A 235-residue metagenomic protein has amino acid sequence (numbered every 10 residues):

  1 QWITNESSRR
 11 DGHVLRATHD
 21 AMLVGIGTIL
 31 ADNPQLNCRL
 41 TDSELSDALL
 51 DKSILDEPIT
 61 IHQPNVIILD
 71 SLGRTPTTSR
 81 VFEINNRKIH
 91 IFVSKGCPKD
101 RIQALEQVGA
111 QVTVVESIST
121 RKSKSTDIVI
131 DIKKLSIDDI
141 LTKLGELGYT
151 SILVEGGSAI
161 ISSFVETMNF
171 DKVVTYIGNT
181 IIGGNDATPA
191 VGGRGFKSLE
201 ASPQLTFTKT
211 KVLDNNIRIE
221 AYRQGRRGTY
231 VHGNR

Functional and structural regions predicted by a protein language model:
Q1-R235: Enzymes that bind and transform nitrogen-containing heteroaromatic metabolites
